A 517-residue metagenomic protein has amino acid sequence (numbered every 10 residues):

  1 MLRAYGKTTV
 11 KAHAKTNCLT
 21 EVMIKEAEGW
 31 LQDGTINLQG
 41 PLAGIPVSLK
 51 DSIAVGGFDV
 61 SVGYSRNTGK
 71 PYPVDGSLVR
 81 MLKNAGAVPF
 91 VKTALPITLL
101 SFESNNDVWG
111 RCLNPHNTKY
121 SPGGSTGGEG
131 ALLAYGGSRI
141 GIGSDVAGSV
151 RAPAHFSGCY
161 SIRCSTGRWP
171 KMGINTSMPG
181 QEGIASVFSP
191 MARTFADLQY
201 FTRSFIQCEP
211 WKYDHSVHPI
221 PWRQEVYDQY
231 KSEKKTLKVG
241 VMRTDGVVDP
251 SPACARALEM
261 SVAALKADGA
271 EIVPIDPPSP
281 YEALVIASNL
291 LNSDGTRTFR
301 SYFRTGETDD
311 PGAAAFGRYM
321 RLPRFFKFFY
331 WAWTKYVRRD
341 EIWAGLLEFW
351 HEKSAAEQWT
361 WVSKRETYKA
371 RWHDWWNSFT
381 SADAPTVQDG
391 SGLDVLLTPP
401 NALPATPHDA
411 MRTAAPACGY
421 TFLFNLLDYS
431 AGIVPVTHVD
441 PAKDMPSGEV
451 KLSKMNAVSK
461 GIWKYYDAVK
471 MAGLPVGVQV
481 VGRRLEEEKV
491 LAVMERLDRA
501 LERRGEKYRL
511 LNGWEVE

Functional and structural regions predicted by a protein language model:
M1-A147, A263, A370, T386-D389 (+2 more regions): Gly/Ser-rich catalytic/binding loops embedded in alpha/beta enzyme cores
L42-S65, E233-G240, S293-N377, S381-D394 (+3 more regions): Short helix-loop capping/hinge segments that flank enzyme active sites or metal/cofactor-binding pockets
V60-G69, S251-P252, T406-A414: Glycine/threonine-rich flexible loop motifs
R139-A147, L427-K443, Y508: Glycine-rich phosphate/pyrophosphate-binding loops and their adjacent beta-strand/loop elements at enzyme active sites
Y160-S261, D268, S459, R499-E517: A short helix-breaking turn/cap at a secondary-structure junction
S186, P190, L474-R483, V490-A492 (+1 more regions): Short, well-ordered beta-strand elements
R371-W375, R412-P435: Small-aliphatic-rich amphipathic alpha-helix that forms the alpha element of a beta-alpha
